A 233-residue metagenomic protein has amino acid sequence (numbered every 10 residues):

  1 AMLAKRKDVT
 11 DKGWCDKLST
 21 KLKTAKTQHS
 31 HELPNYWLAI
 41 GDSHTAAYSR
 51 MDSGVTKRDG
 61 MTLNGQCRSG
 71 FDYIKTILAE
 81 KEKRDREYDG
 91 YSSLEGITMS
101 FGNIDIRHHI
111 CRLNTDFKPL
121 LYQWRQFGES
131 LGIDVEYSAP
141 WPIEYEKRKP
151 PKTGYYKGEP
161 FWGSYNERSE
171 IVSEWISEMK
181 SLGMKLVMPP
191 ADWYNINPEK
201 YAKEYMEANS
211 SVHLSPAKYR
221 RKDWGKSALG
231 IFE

Functional and structural regions predicted by a protein language model:
A1-T56, T153-Y155: N-terminal secretory targeting modules
L18-K23, S53, L78-G90, D223-E233: Short amphipathic alpha-helical segments
Y36-Y122: Conserved SGNH/GDSL esterase-like catalytic core that processes O-acyl groups on lipids and polysaccharides
D85-H213, G225, G230-E233: Alpha-helical cap/lid subdomain in secreted, periplasmic, or secretory-pathway luminal O-acyl-processing enzymes
S215-A217: Short, conserved phosphate/pyrophosphate- and ester-handling motifs at nucleotide-, phospho-/glycolipid
R220: Short, contiguous, pocket-lining structural segments that sit at or immediately flank catalytic/ligand-binding sites
